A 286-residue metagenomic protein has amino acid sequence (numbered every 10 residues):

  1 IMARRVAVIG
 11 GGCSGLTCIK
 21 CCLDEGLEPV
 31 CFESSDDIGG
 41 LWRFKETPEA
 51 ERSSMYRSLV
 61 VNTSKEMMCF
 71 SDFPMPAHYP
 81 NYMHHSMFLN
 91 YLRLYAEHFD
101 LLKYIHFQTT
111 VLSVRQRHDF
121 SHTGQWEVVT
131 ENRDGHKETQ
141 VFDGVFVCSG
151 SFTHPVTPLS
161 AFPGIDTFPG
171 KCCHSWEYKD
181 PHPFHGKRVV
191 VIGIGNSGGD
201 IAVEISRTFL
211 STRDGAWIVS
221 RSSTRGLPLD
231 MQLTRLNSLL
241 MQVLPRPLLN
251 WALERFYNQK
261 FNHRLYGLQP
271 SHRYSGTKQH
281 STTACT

Functional and structural regions predicted by a protein language model:
A3-V61, P74-L227, R235-T286: Flavin (primarily FAD) cofactor-binding/catalytic cores of flavoenzymes
E66-M75: Surface-exposed beta-strand-to-loop junctions that form interaction patches on eukaryotic regulatory domains
Q232: Active-site-lining helix/loop region of Rossmann-like oxidoreductase modules
